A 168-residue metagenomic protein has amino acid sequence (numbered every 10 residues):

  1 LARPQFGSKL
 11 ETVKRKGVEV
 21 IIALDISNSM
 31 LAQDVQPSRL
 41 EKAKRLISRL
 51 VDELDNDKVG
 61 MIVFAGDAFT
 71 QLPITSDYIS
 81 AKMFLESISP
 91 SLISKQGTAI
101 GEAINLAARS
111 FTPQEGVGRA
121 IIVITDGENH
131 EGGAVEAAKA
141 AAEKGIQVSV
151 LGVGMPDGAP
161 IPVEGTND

Functional and structural regions predicted by a protein language model:
R3-G118: Membrane-embedded segments
L92-T98, R119-A120, T125-D168: VWA/integrin I-like adhesion module and closely mimicked acidic/polar interface patches used
